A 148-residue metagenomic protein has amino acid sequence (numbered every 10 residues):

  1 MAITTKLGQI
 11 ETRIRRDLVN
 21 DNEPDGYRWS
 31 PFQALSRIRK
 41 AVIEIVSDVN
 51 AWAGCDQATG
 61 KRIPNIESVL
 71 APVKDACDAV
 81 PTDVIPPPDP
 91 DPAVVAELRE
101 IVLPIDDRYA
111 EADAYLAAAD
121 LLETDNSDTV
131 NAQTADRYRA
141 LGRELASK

Functional and structural regions predicted by a protein language model:
M1-P104, T124-K148: Conserved short "hinge" loops at termini or chain/domain junctions
K6, I105-A114: Secondary-structure capping and boundary motifs in well-ordered enzyme cores
A112-Y115, A119, A135, G142: Small-residue hotspots
